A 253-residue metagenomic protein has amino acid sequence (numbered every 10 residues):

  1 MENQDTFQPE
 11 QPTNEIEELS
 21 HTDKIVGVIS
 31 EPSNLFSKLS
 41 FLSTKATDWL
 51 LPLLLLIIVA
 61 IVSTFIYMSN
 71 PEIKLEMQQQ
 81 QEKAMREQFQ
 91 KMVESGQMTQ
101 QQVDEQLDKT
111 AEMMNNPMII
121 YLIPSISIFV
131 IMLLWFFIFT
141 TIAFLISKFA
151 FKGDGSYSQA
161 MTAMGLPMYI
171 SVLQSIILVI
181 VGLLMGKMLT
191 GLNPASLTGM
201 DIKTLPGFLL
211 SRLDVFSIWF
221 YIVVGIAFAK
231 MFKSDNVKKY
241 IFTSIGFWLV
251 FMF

Functional and structural regions predicted by a protein language model:
M1-L19: Low-complexity, intrinsically disordered extramembrane tails and loops of integral membrane proteins
T13-S33, E112-I119, D154: Short, membrane-interfacial amphipathic segments enriched in basic
I25, I29-T47: Cytosolic juxtamembrane amphipathic/interface segments immediately preceding and feeding into a transmembrane helix
S43-S69, L249-V250: Hydrophobic alpha-helical transmembrane segments of multi-pass membrane transport/permease proteins
S69-M118: Membrane-interface interhelical loops and short interface/amphipathic helices in multi-pass inner-membrane
T99, N116-W135, I202-Y221: Hydrophobic alpha-helical transmembrane segments
F137-S156: Hydrophobic transmembrane alpha-helix segments characteristic of membrane transport and insertion machinery
D154-F253: Hydrophobic alpha-helical transmembrane segments and adjacent short intramembrane/lumenal linkers of inner/organellar
